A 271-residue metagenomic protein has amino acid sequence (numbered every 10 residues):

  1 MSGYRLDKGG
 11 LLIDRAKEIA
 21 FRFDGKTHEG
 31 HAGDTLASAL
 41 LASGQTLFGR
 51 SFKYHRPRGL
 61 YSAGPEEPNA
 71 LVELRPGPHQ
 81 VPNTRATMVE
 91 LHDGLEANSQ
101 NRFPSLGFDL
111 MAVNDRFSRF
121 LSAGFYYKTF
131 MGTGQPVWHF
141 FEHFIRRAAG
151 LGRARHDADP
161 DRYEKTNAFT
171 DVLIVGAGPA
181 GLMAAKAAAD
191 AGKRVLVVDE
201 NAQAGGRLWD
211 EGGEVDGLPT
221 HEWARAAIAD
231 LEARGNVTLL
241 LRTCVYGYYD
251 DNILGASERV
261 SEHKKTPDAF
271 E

Functional and structural regions predicted by a protein language model:
M1-L151, D159: Signature of N-terminal electron-transfer/Fe-S-associated modules in redox systems
R22, P160-F169: Ferredoxin-like iron-sulfur electron-transfer modules
T46, R194-L196, T238: Residue-level detector of anion-binding/catalytic polar loops
A112, A148-G152, T166, L173 (+2 more regions): Feature captures the FAD/FMN-dependent oxidoreductase FAD-binding
T166-L196: N-terminal Rossmann-like FAD-binding beta1-loop-alpha1 element of flavoenzymes
D190-W209: Glycine-rich FAD pyrophosphate-binding loop
E214: Glycine-rich phosphate-binding loops of nucleotide-dependent enzymes
